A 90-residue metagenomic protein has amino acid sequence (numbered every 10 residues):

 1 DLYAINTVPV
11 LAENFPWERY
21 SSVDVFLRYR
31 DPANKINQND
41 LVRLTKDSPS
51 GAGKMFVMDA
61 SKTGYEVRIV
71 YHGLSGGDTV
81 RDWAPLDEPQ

Functional and structural regions predicted by a protein language model:
D1-L2, D78-Q90: Extracellular beta-sheet/turn segments enriched in Thr/Pro/Gly and aliphatic residues
D1-Y3, E18, M58-K62: Surface-exposed coil/turn segments at beta-strand junctions on protein surfaces, enriched
T7-S22, R30-A33: Structural motif
V10, V23-L27, V42-L44, Y65-I69: Hydrophobic beta-strand residues in large extracellular and virion-surface proteins
F26-I36, H72-G76: Change "in extracellular beta-sheet-rich domains … of secreted and cell-surface proteins" to "in beta-sheet-rich domains
K35-S50, A84-P89: Solvent-exposed serine/threonine-rich low-complexity stretches and specific carbohydrate-binding patches
K46-G77: Short Pro-Gly-centered beta-turn/loop motif in secreted/extracellular proteins
